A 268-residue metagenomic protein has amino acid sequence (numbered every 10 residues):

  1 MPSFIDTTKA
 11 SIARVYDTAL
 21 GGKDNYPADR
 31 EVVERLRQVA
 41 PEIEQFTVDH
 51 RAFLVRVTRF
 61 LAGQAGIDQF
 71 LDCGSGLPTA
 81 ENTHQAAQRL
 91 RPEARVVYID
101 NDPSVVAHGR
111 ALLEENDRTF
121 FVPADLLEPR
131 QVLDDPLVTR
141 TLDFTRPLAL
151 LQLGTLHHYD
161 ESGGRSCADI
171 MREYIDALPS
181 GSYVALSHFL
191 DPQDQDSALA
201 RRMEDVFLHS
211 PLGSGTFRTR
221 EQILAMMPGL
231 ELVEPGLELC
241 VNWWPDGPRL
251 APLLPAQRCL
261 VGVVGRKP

Functional and structural regions predicted by a protein language model:
M1-A124, E128-R130, L137-L142, C259: Rossmann-like AdoMet
Y16, E231-W244: Conserved S-adenosyl-L-methionine
P129-D134, H158-E173: A short, conserved alpha-helix within the catalytic core of class I
L142-L156: Short SAM/SAH-binding signature in class I
L148-Q152, I170-F189: Conserved beta-strand signature within the Rossmann-like core of class I S-adenosyl-L-methionine
A198-E221: Conserved Class I S-adenosyl-L-methionine
G213-L237: Short alpha-helix
W243-P268: Core SAM-dependent methyltransferase catalytic element
